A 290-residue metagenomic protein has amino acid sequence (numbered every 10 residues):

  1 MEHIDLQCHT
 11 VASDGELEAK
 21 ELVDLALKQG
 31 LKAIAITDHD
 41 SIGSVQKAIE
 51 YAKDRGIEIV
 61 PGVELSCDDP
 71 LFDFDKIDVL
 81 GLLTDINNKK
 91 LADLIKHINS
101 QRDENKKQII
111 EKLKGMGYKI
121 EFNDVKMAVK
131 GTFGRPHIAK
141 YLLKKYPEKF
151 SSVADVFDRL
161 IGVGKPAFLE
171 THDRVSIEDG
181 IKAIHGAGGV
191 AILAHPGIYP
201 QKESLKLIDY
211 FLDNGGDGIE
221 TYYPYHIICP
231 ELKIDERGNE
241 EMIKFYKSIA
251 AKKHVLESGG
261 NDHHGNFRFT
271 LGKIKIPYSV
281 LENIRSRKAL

Functional and structural regions predicted by a protein language model:
M1-K76, L160, G164, V175-R268 (+1 more regions): An N-terminally biased module of ancient metal coordination in phosphate/nucleic-acid-related enzymes
Q46, K107-K114, K140-L143, K182: A broadly conserved amphipathic alpha-helix scaffold signal in soluble, globular proteins
I49, E64-S100: Active-site phosphate-binding/coordination module
S100-M127: Conserved phosphoryl-transfer catalytic core
D124-A128, F157-T171: Surface-exposed cleft-lining segments at the edges of enzyme active sites
A128-F133, F168-D173, G197-K202: Active-site glycine- and acidic-residue-rich loops that bind and position anionic ligands or nucleotide-like cofactors
F133-Y141: Glycine-rich, often acidic, oxyanion-interacting loops/wings at catalytic, nucleic-acid, or phospho-protein interfaces
P136, E148-I161: S-adenosyl-L-methionine-dependent methyltransferase catalytic core, i.e., the SAM/SAH-binding region
